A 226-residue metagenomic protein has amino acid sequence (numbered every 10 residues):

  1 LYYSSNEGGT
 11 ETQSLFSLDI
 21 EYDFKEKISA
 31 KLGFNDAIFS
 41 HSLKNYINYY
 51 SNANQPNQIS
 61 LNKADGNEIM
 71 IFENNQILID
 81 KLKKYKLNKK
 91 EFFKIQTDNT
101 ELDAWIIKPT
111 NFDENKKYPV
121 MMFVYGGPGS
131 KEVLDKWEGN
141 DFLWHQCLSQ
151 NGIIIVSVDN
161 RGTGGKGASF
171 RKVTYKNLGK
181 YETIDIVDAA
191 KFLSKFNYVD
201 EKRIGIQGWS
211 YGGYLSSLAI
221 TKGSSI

Functional and structural regions predicted by a protein language model:
L1-S4: Loop/turn-rich, solvent-exposed surfaces of beta-rich toroidal or solenoidal domains
E7-E11, N52-Q55: Short glycine/acidic-enriched loop and turn motifs that connect beta-strands
E11-L15, D23, N57-I59: Repetitive beta-architecture junctions, highlighting loop-to-beta-strand starts across blade-like repeats
S17-D19, K84-Y85: Flexible, solvent-exposed coil segments and beta strand-coil junctions, predominantly the extracellular/periplasmic
D19-D23, K63-D65: Short loop/turn segments that connect beta-strands within beta-propeller blades
D23-S29: A short beta-strand motif characteristic of beta-propeller blades
D36-I226: Serine-hydrolase catalytic core recognition
